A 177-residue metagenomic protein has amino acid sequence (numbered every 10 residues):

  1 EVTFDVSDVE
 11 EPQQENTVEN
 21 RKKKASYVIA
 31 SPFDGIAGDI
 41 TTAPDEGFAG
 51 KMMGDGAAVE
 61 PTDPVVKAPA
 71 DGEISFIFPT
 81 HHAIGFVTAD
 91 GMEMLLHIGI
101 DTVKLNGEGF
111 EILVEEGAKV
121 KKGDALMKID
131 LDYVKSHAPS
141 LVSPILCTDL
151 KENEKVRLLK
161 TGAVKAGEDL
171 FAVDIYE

Functional and structural regions predicted by a protein language model:
F4-E177: Contiguous, well-folded functional domains in the mature portion of proteins
